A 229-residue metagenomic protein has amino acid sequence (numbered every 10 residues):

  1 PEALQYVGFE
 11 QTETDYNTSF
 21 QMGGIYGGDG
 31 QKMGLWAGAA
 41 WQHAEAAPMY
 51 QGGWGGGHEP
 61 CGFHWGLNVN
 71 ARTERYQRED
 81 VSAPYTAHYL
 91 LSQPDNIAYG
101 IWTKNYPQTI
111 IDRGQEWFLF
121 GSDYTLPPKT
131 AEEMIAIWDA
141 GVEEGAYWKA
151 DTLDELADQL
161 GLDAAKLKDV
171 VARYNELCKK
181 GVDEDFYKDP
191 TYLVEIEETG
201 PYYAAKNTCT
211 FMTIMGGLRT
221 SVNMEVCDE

Functional and structural regions predicted by a protein language model:
P1, A37, A71-R72, R78-V81 (+4 more regions): Fold-independent oxyanion-binding glycine-rich loops and adjacent beta-strand/coil segments at enzyme active sites
P1-G52: Glycine-rich loop(s) and the adjacent beta-strand/alpha-helix scaffold that form part
T14-N17, I137-D139, L167: A short, structure-level motif marking secondary-structure boundaries and short turns
Q21-G23, G56-P60, L90-L91, K206-F211 (+1 more regions): Short Gly/Pro-enriched turn/cap motifs at secondary-structure boundaries
G30-A40, L160, K168-V171, E229: Internal hydrophobic alpha-helix adjacent to the cofactor/substrate pocket in enzyme cavities
Q31, A40-Q159: An anion/pyrophosphate-binding glycine-rich loop and adjacent beta-alpha core in soluble alpha-beta enzymes
A157-A164, N223: Conserved SET/PR-domain catalytic core that frames the SAM/AdoMet-binding pocket
K166-E229: A glycine-rich dinucleotide-binding beta-alpha-beta segment and adjacent secondary-structure elements that constitute
